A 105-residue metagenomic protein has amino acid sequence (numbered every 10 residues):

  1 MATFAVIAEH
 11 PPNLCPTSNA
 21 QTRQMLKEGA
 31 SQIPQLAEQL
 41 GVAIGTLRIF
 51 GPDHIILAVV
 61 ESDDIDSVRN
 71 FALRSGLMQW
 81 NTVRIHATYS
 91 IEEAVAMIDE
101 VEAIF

Functional and structural regions predicted by a protein language model:
M1-H54, D63-D66, N70, T88-F105: Short S/T/G/P-rich N-terminal loop/turn motif that feeds into the first structured element of a domain
A58-V59: Conserved RNP beta-strands of RNA recognition motif
Q79-S90: Conserved short beta-strand edge segments in small beta-sheet-based binding/regulatory domains
